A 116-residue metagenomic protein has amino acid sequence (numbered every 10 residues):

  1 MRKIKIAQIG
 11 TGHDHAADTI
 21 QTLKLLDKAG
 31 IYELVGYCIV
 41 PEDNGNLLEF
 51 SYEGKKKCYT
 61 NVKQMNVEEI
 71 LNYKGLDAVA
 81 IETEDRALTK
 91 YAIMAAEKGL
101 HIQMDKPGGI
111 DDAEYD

Functional and structural regions predicted by a protein language model:
M1-K55: N-terminal Rossmann-like dinucleotide-binding module
K57-D116: Beta-loop-alpha module in the N-terminal Rossmann-like domain of NAD(P)-dependent dehydrogenases, especially those
